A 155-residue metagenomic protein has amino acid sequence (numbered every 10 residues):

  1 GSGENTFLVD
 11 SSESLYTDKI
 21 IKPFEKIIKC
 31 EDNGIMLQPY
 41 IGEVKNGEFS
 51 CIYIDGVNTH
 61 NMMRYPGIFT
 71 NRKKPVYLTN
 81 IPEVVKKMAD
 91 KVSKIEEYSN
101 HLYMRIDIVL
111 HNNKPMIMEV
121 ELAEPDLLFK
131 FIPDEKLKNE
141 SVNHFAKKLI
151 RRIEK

Functional and structural regions predicted by a protein language model:
E4-T6: Active-site-proximal loop/helix segment associated with metal-binding centers of metalloenzymes
V9-E97, V109-L110, M116: Phosphate-binding site of ATP-dependent enzymes
E83, S99, L110-K155: C-terminal active-site "lid" helix and adjoining low-complexity regulatory extension at the edge of ATP-using catalytic
Y103: Conserved alpha/beta core surface patches that mediate binding of polyanionic ligands
I106: Catalytic phosphate/metal-binding cores of nucleic-acid and nucleotide-processing enzymes, i.e., regions that mediate
